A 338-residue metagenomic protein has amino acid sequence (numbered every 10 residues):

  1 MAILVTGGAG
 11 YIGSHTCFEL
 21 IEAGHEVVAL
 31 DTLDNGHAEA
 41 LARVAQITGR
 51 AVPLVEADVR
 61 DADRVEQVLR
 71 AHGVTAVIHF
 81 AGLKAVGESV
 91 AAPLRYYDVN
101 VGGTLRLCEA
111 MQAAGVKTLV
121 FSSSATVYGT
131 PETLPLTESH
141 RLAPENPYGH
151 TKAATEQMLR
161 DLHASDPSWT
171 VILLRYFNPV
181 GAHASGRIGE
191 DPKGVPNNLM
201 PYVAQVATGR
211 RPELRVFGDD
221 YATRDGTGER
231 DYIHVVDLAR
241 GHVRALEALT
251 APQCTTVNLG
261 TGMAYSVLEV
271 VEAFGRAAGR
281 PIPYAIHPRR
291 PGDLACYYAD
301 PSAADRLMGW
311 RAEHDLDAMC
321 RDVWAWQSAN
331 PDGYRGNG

Functional and structural regions predicted by a protein language model:
M1-A182: N-terminal Rossmann-like NAD(P)+-binding domain of SDR-like oxidoreductases, especially those catalyzing
T6, D98-V101, G149, K193 (+4 more regions): Short, solvent-exposed loop/helix junctions and linker helices that flank or host conserved functional motifs
R60, K84, Y96, V195 (+3 more regions): Glycosyltransferase donor-binding loop in the core domain
L174, S185, E213-V216: Oxidoreductase cofactor-interface core, primarily capturing Rossmann-like NAD(P)-dependent enzymes
G181-H183, D220-Y221: Short, basic/glycine-rich phosphate-binding loops at helix/coil junctions that contact nucleotide phosphates
S185-M200: SDR active-site lid
M200-G338: C-terminal substrate-binding subdomain of Rossmann-fold SDR/epimerase-dehydratase oxidoreductases
